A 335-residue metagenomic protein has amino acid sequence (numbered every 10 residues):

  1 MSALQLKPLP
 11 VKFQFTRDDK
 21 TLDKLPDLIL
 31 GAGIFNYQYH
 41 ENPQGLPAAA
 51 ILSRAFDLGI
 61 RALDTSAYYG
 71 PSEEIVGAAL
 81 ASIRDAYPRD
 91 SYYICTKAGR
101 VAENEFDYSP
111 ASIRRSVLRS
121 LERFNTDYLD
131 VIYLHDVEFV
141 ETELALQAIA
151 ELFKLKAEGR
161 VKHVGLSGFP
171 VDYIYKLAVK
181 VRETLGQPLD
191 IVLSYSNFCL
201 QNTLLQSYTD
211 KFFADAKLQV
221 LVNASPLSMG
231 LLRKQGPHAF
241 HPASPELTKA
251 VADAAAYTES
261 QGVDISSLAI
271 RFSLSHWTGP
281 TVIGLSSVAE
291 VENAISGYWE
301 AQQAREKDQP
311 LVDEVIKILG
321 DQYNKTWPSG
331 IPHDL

Functional and structural regions predicted by a protein language model:
M1-Y92: N-terminal binding-site loop/beta-alpha segment at the start of enzyme catalytic domains that lines or forms
A3-Q14, V137-L335: Beta/alpha (TIM)-barrel catalytic core signal, keyed to glycine-rich beta->alpha loops juxtaposed to Asp/Glu that bind
D19-K24, A79-Y93, L121-N125, K156 (+2 more regions): Acidic (Asp/Glu)-rich catalytic clusters
L30, A55, L63, V76 (+8 more regions): Conserved, mostly hydrophobic/aromatic
G33-L46, A98-R114, D136-E143: Active-site mouth loops of central-metabolism enzymes
Y39-P43, S66-I75, A102-N104, F139-E143 (+2 more regions): Acidic-and-aromatic substrate-binding clefts and catalytic sites of carbohydrate-active enzymes
E41-A55, F106-N125, V171-V181: Short, acidic/polar
L121-V140: Active-site groove signature of glycoside hydrolases
